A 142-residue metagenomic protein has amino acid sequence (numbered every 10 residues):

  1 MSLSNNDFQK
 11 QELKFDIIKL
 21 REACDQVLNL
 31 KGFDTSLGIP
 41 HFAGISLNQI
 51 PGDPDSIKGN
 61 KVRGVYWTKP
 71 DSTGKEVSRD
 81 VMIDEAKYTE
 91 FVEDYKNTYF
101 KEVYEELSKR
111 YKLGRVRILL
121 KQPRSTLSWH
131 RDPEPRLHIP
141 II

Functional and structural regions predicted by a protein language model:
M1-V103: Non-heme Fe(II)/2-oxoglutarate
T98-I142: Catalytic core of non-heme Fe(II) oxygenases with the double-stranded beta-helix
